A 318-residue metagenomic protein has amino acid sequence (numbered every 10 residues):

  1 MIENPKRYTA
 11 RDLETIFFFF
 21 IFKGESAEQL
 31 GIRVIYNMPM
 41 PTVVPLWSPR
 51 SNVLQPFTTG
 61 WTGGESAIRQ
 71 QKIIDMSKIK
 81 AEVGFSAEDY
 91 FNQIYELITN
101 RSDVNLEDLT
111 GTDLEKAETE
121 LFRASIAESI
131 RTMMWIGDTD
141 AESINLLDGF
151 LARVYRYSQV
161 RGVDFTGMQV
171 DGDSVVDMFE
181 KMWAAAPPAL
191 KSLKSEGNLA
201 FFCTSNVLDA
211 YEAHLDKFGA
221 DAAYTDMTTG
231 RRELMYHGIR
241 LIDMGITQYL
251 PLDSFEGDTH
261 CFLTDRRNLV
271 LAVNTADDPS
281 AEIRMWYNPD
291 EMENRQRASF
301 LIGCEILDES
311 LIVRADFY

Functional and structural regions predicted by a protein language model:
I2-N52, L106, D148-D173, D177-K181 (+1 more regions): Sequence/fold signature of self-assembling virion shell proteins
I16-T99: Assembly/oligomerization interface modules of large self-assembling protein complexes
S26, A127-W135, S195, A220: Intrinsically disordered or highly flexible coil/loop and linker segments, enriched in small and charged/polar residues
Q93-I94, R131, A210-E212: Short helix/loop capping segments that flank catalytic or ligand/cofactor-binding pockets
R101-A185: Alpha-helical scaffold segments that mediate packing/assembly in large oligomeric complexes
W183-L193: Short, basic/hydrophobic alpha-helical segments
K194-D216: Elongated scaffolding segments in large macromolecular assemblies, built predominantly from amphipathic alpha-helices
